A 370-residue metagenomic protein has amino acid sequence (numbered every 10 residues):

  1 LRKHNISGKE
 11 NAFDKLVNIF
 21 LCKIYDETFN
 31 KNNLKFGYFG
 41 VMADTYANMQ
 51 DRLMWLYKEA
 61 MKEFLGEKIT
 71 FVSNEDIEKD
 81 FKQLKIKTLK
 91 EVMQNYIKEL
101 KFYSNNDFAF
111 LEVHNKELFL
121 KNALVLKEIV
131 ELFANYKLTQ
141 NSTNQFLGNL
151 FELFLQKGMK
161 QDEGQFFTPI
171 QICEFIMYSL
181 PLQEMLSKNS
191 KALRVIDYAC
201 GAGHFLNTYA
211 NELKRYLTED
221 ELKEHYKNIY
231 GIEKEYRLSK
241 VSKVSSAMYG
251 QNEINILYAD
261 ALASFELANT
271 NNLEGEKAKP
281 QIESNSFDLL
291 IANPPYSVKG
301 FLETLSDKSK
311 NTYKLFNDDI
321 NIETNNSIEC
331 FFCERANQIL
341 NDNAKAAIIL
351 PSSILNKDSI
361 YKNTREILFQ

Functional and structural regions predicted by a protein language model:
L1-F39, P351: Non-catalytic accessory regions of SAM-dependent methyltransferases
N11, K15-I19, E128, Q145 (+3 more regions): Amphipathic alpha-helical interaction segments
L21, T28-Q156: Long recognition/docking surfaces used for binding and targeting
G148-I172, M177-Y178: Class I SAM-dependent transferase core
F166-K277, Q281, N285, L289-A292 (+3 more regions): Conserved S-adenosyl-L-methionine
K243-V244, L302-L305, I360-K362: Short amphipathic alpha-helical segments
Y296-F331: Mobile active-site "lid"/loop adjacent to the S-adenosyl-L-methionine
N321-Q370: Conserved Class I SAM-dependent methyltransferase catalytic core
